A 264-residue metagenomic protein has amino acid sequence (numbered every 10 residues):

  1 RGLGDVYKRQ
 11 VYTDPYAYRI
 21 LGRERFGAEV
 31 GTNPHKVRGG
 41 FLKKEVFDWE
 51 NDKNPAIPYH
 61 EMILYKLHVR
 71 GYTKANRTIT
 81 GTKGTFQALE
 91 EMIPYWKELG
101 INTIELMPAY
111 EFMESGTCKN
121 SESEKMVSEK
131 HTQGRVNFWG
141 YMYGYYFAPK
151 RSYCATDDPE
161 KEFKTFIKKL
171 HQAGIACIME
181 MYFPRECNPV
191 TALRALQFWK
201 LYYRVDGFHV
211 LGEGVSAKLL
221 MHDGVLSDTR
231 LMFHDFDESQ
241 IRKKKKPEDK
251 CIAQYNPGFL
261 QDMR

Functional and structural regions predicted by a protein language model:
G2-Y7: Short, small-residue-biased leader/transition segments that mark boundaries at the very start of proteins
G40-M107, E111, N137-G140, Y145: An acidic-aromatic substrate-binding cleft motif
I63-Y65, I104-L106, C177-M179, F208 (+1 more regions): Hydrophobic faces of well-ordered beta-strands that scaffold small-molecule active sites in alpha/beta enzyme cores
T73-A75, F112-T117, C187, S216 (+1 more regions): Short catalytic/ligand-binding loop motif for oxyanion handling, primarily in non-cytosolic enzymes, centered on
T78-T85, G116-Q172, F183-Y202: Aromatic- and acidic-residue-enriched carbohydrate-binding clefts of CAZyme catalytic domains
P94-K97, K164-A173, K218-V225: Surface-exposed amphipathic alpha-helices with a cationic face
Y110-F112, S152, M181-R185, G214 (+1 more regions): Active-site-proximal loop/turn and secondary-structure-junction residues that shape catalytic pockets, frequently
Y141, A195-Q197, L201-R264: Active-site-proximal helices and loops of the catalytic beta/alpha 8
